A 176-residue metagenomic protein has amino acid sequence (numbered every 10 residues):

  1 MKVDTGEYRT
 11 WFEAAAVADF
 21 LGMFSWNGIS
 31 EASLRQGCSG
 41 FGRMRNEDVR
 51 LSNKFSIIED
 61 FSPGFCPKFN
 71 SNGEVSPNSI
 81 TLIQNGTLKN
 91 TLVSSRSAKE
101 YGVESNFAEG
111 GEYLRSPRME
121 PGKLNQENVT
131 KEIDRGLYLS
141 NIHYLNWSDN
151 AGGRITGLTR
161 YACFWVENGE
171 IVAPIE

Functional and structural regions predicted by a protein language model:
M1-G28: Internal alpha/beta scaffold segment
M1-V3, A32, L137-N141: Residue-level signal for secondary-structure boundary elements
K2, R9, E13, A32-S33 (+3 more regions): Catalytic cores of large soluble enzymes that bind and process phosphate-bearing ligands
T5-F12, C38, D48-E59: Active-site cores enriched in adjacent His and Asp/Glu residues with nearby glycine-rich loops that coordinate divalent
W11, W26, C38-F41, W147 (+1 more regions): A residue-identity detector for tryptophan
W26-R50: Amphipathic alpha-helical
M44-E176: Dual-mode signal for accessory low-complexity, basic/Gly-rich regions
